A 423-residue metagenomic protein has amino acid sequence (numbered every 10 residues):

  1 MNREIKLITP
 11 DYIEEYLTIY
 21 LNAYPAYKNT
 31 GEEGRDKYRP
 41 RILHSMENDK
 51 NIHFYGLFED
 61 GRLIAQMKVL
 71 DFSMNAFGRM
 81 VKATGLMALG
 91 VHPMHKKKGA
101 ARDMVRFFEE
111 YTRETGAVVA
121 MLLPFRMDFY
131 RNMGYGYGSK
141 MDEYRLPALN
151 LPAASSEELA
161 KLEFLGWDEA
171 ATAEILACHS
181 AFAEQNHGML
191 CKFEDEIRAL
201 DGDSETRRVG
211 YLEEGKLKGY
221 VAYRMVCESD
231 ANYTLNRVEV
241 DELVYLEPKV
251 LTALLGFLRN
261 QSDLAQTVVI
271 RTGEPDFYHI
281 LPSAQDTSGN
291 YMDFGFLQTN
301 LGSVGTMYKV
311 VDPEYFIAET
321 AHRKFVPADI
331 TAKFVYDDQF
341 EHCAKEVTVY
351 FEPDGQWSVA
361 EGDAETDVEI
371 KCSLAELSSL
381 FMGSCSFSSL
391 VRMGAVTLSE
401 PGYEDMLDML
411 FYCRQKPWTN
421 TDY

Functional and structural regions predicted by a protein language model:
M1-A65, V69-D71, G78-V81, G85 (+3 more regions): Short amphipathic alpha-helix that is part of the acyltransferase structural core
H44-N51, A199-S204, S379-F381: Short loop/turn motifs at secondary-structure junctions and domain boundaries
H53-A65, R207-V221, G394: Conserved beta-hairpin
A88-V91, K97-E110, E247-R259: Conserved acetyl-CoA-binding loop-helix of GNAT-fold acetyltransferases
E114-V118, P124-D142, P275-M292: Conserved active-site alpha-helix within GNAT-family acetyltransferase domains
K140-V240, P248-T252, G256-F257, Q261 (+2 more regions): Amide-forming acyltransferase catalytic core, primarily the GNAT-like/NAT-type and related acyltransferase folds
D286-G362: C-terminal structural cap/anchor segments
G362-Y423: C-terminal interaction segments
